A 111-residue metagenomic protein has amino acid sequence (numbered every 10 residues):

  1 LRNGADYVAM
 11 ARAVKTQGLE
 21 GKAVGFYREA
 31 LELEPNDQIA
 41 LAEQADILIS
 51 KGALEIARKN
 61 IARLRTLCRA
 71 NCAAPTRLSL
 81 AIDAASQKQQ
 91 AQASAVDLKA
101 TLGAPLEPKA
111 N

Functional and structural regions predicted by a protein language model:
R28-E32, T66: Conserved structural position within tetratricopeptide repeats
A62-N111: Terminal, low-structured helical/coil segments at or just beyond the last alpha-helical repeat
